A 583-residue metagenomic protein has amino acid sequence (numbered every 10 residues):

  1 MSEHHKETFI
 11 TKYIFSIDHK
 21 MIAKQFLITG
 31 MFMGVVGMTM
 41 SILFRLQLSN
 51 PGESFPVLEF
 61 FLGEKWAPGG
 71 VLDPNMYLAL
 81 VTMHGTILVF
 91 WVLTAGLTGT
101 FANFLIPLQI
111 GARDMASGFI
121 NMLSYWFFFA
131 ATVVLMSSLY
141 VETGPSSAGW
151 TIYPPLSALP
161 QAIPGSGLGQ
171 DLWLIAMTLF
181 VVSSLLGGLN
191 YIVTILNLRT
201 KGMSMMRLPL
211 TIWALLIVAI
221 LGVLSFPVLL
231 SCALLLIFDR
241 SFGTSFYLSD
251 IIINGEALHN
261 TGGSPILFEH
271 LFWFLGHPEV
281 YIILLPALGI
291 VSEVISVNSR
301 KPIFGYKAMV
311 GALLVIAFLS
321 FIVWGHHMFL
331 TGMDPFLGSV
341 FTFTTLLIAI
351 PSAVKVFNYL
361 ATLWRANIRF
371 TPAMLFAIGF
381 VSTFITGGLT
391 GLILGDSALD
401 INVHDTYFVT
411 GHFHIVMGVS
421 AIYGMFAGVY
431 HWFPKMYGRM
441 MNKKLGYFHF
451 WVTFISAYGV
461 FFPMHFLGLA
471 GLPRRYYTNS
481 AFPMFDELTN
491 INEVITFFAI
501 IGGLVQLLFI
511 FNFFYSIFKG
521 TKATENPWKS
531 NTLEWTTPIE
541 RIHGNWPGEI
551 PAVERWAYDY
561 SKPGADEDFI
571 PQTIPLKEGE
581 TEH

Functional and structural regions predicted by a protein language model:
M1-H583: Membrane-embedded and interfacial regions of multi-pass energy-transducing membrane proteins
